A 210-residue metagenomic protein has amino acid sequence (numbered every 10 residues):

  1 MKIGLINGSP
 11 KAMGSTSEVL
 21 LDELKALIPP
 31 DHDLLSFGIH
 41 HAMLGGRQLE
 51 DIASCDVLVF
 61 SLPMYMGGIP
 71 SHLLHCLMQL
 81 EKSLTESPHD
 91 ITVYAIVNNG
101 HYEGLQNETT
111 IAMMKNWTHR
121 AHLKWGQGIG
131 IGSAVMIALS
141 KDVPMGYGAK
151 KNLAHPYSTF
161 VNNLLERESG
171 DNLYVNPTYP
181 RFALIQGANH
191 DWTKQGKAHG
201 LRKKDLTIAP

Functional and structural regions predicted by a protein language model:
M1-S87, S169, K194-P210: N-terminal beta1-alpha1-beta2 submodule of the flavodoxin-like/Rossmannoid cofactor-binding fold
K11, S15, P63, G67 (+3 more regions): Charge-dense, low-complexity intrinsically disordered segments
E23, L27, M113, W117-R120 (+1 more regions): Amphipathic alpha-helical segments that form well-ordered structural scaffolds and often line/cohere around active
G68-L74, R120, G126, S158-S169: Extended, charge-rich low-complexity interaction segments
H72-L73, E108-A112, L153-Y157: Well-ordered, non-membrane alpha-helical segments in soluble/globular domains
T92-A149: Short, glycine-/small-residue-rich phosphate/pyrophosphate-handling segment
I129-P210: Glycine-rich phosphate/pyrophosphate-binding loop and the adjoining helix
